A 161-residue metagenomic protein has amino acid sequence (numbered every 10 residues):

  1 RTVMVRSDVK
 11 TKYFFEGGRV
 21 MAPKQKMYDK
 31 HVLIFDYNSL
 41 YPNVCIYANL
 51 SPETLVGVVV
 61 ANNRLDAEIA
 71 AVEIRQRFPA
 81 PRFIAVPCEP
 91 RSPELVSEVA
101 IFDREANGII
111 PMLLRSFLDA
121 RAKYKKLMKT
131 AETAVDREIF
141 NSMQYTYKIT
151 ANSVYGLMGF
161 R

Functional and structural regions predicted by a protein language model:
R1-R161: Conserved acidic
